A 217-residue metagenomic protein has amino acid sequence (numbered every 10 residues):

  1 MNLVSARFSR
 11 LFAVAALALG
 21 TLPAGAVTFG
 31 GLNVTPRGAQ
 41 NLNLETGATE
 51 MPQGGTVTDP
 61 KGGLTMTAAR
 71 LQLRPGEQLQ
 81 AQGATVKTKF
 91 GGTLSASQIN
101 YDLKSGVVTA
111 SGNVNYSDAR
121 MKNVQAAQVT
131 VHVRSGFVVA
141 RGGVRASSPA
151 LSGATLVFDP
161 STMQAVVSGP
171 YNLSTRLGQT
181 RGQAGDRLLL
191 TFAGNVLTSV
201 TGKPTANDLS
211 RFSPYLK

Functional and structural regions predicted by a protein language model:
M1-K217: Mature-chain termini and adjacent capping regions
